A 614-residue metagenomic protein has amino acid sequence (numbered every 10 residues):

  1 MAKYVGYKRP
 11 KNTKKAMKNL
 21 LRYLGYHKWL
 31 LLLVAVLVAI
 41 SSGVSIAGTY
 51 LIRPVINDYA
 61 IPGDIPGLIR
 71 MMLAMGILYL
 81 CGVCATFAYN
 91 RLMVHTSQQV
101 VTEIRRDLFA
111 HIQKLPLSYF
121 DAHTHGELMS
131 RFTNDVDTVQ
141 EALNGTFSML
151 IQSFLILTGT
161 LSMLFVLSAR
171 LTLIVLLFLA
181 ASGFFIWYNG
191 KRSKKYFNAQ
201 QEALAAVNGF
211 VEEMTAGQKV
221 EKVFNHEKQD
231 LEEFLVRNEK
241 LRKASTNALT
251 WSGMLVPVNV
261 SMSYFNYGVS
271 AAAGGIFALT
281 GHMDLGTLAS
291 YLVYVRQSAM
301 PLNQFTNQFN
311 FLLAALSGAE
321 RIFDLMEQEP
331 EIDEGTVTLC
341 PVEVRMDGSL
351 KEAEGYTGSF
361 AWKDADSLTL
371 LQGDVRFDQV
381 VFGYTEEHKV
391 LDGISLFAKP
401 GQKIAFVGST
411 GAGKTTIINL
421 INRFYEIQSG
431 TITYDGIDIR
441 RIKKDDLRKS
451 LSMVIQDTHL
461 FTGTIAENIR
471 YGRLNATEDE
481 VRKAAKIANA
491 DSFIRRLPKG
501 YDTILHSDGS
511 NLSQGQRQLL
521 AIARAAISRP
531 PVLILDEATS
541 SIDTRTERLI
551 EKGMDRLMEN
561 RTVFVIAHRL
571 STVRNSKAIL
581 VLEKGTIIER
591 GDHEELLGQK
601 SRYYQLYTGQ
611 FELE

Functional and structural regions predicted by a protein language model:
M1-S45, A60-A74, Y89-M93, S97 (+10 more regions): Membrane-integrated ABC transporters
V5-T13, V36-L37, V44-A60, I69 (+13 more regions): Juxtamembrane helix-loop junctions of ABC transporter transmembrane domains
Y26, L30-I40, A74-L78, G145-A199 (+2 more regions): Transmembrane helices of ABC transporter permease
V36, A47-G48, L73, A85 (+6 more regions): Hydrophobic alpha-helical transmembrane segments of ABC transporter permease domains
I61-P66, R70, M163-L177, N247-E320 (+2 more regions): Helix-loop-helix
L108, I112, E221, I322 (+1 more regions): Helix-loop junctions and hydrophobic alpha-helical segments within the transmembrane domains of large membrane
L117-S118, N134-L143, F147, I151 (+6 more regions): An intracellular "coupling" helix at the cytosolic face of ABC transporter transmembrane type-1 domains
V342-E614: ABC-type nucleotide-binding domain
